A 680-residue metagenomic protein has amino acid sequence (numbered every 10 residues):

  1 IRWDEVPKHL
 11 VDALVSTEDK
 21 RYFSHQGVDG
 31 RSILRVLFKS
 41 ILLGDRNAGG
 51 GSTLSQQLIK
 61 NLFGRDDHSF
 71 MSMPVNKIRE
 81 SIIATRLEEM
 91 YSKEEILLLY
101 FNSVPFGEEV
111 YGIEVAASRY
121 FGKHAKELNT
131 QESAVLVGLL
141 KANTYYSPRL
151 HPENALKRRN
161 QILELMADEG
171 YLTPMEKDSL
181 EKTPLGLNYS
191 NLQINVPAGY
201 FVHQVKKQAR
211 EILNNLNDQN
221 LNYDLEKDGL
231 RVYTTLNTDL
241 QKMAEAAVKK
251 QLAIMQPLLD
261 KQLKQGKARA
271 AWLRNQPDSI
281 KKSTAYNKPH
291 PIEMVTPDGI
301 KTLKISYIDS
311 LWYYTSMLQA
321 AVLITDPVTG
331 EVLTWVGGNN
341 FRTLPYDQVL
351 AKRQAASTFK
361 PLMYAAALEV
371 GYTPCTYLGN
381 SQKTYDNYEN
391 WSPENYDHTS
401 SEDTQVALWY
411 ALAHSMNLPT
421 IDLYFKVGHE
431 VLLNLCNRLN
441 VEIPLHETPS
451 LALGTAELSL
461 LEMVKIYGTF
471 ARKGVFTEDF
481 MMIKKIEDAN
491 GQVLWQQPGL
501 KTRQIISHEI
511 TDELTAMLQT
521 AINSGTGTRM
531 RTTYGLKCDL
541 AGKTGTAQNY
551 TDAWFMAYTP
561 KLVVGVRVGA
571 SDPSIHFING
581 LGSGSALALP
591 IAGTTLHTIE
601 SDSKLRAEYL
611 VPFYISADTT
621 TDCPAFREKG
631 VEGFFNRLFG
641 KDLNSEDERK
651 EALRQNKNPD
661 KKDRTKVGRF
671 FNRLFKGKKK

Functional and structural regions predicted by a protein language model:
R2-W3, V232, Y313-A320, T343-L362 (+3 more regions): Short active-site loop at a secondary-structure junction that contains or immediately precedes the catalytic residue(s)
L14-V15, M166, A244, T329-G330 (+6 more regions): Active-site SXXK
R21-S24, R46-R274, N437-R438, E442-I443 (+3 more regions): Non-catalytic, structured segments within soluble enzyme domains
F23-I33, Y111-I113, T173-D178, L368-Y388 (+2 more regions): Short, well-structured active-site flanking segments
L42-H68, K126, S190-V196, Y372-L432 (+2 more regions): Conserved catalytic neighborhood of penicillin-recognizing serine enzymes
L54-G64, N102-E109, K126, T130-A142 (+12 more regions): Glycine-rich, acidic and aromatic/proline-enriched surface loops and short helix-turn segments that act as binding
T234, T238-P257, A268, L273-D326 (+4 more regions): A penicillin-recognizing enzyme superfamily signal
W391-Y396, G428-K465, D479-M482: Mid-domain, small-residue-enriched loop/turn segments at the edges of structured enzyme/sensor domains
